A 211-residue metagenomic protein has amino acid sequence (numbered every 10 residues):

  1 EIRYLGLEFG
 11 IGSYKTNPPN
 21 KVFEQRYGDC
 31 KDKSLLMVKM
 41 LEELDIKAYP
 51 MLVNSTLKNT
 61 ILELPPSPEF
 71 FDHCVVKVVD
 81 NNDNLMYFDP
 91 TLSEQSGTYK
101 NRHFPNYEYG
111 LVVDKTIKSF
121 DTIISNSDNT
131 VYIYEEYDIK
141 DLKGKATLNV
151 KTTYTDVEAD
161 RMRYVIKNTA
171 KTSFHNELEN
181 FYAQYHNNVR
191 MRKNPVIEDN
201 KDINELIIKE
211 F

Functional and structural regions predicted by a protein language model:
E1-F211: A sensor for short, sequence-defined functional sites
